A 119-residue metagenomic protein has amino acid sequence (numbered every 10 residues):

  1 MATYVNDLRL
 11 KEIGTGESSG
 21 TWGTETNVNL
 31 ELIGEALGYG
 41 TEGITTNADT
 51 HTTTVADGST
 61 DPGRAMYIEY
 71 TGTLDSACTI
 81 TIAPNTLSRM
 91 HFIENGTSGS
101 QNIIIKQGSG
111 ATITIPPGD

Functional and structural regions predicted by a protein language model:
M1-R9, G14-I103: Exposed extracellular interaction/assembly regions and N-terminal maturation sites
I104-G108: Short, structured beta-strand/loop micro-motifs enriched in basic residues and often containing a Trp
S109-I115: Short, aromatic/His-centered strand-loop micro-motif at the edge of beta-sheets
P117-D119: Tight coil/turn sites that cap or link beta-strands
